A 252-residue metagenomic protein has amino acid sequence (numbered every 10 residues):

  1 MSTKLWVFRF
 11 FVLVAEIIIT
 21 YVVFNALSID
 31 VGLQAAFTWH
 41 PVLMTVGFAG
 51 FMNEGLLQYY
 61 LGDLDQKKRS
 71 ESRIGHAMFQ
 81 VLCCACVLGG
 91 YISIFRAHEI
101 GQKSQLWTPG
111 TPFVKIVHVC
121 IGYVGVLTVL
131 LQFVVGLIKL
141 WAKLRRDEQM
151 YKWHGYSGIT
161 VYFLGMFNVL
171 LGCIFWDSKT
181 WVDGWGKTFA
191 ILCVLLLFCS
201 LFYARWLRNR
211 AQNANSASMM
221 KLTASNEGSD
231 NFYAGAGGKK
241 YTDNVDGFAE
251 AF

Functional and structural regions predicted by a protein language model:
M1-F252: Membrane-embedded alpha-helical bundles that constitute the cytochrome b-like, heme-associated redox core of multi-pass
